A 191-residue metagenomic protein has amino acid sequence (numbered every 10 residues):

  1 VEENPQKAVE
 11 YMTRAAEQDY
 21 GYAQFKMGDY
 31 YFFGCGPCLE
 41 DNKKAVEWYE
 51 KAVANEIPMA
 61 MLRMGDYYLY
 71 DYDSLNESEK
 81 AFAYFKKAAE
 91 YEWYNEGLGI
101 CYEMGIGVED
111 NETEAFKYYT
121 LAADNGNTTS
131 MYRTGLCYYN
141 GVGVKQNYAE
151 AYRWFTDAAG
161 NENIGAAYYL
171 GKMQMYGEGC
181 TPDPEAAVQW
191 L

Functional and structural regions predicted by a protein language model:
V1, K26-F33, L62-Y70, N95-M104 (+2 more regions): Hydrophobic face of amphipathic alpha-helices that form TPR/SEL1-like repeat modules and related alpha-solenoid
V1-A8, D19, Y168, L191: Short intrinsically disordered, low-complexity coil segments enriched in acidic
V1-E2, T13-E17, E50-A54, K86-E90 (+2 more regions): Tandem-repeat/low-complexity and Cys-motif detector
E17-G21, F33-C35, A54-P58, Y70-Y72 (+9 more regions): Short helix-capping/linker turns of helical repeat alpha-solenoids
